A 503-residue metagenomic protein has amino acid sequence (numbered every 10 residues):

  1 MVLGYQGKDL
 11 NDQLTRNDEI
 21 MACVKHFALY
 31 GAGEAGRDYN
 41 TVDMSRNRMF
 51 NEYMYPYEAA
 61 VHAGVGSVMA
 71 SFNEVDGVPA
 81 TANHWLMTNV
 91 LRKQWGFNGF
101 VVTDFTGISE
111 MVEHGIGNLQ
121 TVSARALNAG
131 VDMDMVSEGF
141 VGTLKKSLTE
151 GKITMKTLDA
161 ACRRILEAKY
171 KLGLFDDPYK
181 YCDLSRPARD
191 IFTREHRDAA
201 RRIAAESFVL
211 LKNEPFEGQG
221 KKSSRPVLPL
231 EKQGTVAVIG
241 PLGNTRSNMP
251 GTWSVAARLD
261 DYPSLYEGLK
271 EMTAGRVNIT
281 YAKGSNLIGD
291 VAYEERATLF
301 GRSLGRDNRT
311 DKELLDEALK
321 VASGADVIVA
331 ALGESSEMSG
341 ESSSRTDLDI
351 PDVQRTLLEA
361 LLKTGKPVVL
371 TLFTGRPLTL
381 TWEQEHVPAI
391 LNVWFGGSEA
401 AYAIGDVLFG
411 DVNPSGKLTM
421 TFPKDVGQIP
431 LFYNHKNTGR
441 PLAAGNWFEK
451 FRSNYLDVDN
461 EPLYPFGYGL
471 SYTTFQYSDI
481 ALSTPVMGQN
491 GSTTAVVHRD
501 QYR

Functional and structural regions predicted by a protein language model:
M1-R503: Glycoside hydrolase catalytic-domain context in secreted enzymes
